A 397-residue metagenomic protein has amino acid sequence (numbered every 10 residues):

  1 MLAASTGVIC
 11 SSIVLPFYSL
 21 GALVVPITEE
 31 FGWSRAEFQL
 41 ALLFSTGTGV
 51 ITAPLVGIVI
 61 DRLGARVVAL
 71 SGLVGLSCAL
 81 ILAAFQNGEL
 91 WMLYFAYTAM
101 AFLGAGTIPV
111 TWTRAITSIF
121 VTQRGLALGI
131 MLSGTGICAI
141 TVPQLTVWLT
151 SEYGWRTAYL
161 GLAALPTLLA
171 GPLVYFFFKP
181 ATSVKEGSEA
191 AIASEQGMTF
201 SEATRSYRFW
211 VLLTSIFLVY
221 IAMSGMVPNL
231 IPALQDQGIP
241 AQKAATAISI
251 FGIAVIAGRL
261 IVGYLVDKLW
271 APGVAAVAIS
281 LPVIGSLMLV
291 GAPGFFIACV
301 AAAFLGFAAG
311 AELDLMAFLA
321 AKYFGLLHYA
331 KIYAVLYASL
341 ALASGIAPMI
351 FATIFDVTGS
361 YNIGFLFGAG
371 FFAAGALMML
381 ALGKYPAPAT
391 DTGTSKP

Functional and structural regions predicted by a protein language model:
I9, W91-T107, F217, I297-G310: Hydrophobic core of transmembrane alpha-helices in multi-pass small-molecule transporters, especially MFS/SLC-type
L20-V25, T204-L260, Y264: Extracytoplasmic gate region of multi-pass secondary transporters
I27-T28, V59-I60, Q144-Y153, L234-Q235 (+2 more regions): Interfacial helix-cap and linker-helix signal at transmembrane-aqueous boundaries of multi-pass secondary transporters
T52-G64, R259-W270, D356: Helix-to-loop junctions at the C-terminal end of transmembrane segments in multipass secondary transporters
V74-G88, L281-P293: C-terminal ends and interior cores of transmembrane alpha-helices in multi-pass membrane transporters/permeases
T98-S133, G325: Cytoplasmic helix-loop-helix junction between adjacent transmembrane helices in 12-TM secondary transporters
T135-P180: Helix-loop-helix hairpin linking two adjacent transmembrane segments in secondary transporters
M223, S249-V255, I261, K268-L319: C-terminal transmembrane helical hairpin of 12-TM major facilitator-type secondary transporters
